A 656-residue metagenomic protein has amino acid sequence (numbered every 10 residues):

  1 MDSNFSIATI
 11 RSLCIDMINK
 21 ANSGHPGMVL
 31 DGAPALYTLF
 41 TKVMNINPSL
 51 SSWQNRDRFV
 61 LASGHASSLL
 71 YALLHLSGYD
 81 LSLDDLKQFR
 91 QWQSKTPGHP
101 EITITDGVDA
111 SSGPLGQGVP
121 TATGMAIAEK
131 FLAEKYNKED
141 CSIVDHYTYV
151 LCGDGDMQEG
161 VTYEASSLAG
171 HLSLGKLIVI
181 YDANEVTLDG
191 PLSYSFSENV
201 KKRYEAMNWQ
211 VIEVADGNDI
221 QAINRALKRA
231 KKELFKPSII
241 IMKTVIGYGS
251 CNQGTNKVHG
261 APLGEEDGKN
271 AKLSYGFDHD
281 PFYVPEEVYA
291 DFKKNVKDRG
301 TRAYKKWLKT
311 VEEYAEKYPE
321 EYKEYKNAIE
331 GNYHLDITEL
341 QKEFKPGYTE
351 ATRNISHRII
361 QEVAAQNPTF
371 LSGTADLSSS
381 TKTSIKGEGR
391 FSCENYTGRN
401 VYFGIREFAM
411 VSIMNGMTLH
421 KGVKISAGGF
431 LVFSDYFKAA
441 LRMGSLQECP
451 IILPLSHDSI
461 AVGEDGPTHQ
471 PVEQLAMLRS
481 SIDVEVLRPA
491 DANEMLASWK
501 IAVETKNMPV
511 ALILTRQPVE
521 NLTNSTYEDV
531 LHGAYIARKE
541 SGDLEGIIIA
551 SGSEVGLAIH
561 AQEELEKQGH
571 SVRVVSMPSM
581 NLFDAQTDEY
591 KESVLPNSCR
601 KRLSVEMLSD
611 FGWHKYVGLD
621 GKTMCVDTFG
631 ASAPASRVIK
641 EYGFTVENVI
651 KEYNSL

Functional and structural regions predicted by a protein language model:
M1-R11, N45-I46, L83-I104, S378-S392 (+2 more regions): Acidic-glycine-rich active-site phosphate/pyrophosphate-binding loop
T9-S23, Y181-N184: N-terminal capping segment at the start of a domain
M17-P26, Q54-A62, I104-G116, F344-Y348 (+1 more regions): A short glycine/serine-rich beta->alpha loop
D31-L172, S384-I385, M417: Cofactor-binding active-site loop characterized by glycine-rich and histidine/acidic residues
N55, S238-H334, N581: Terminal amphipathic helices with adjacent charged low-complexity linkers/tails
Q91-T103, T121, I127, F131-K135 (+4 more regions): Thiamine diphosphate
Y147-M157, A165, G444-D465: A structural-propensity feature for long, helix-poor, extended segments
K309-P450, Y527-I536, G542-D543, G552 (+2 more regions): Non-catalytic terminal/interface segments that mediate subunit docking, oligomerization, and allosteric communication
